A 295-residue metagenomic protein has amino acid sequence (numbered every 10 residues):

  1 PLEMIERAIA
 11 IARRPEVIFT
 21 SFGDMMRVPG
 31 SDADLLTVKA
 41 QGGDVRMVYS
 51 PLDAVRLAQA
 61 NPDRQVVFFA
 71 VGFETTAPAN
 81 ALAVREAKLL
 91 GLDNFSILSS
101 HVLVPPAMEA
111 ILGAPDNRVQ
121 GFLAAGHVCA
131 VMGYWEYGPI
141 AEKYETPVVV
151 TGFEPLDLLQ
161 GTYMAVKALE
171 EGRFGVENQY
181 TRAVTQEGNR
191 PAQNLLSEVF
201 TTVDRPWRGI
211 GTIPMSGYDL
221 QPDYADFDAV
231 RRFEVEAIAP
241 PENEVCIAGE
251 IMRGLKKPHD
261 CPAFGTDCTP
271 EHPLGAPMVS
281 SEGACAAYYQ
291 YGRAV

Functional and structural regions predicted by a protein language model:
P1, D24-V28, F69-P78, L103-V104 (+2 more regions): Gly/Ser/Thr-rich loops at beta-strand to alpha-helix junctions that form or flank small-molecule/cofactor-binding
P1-D63, A77, A81, R85-L90 (+6 more regions): Metallocofactor- and cofactor-centric catalytic cores in central/energy metabolism, strongly enriched
P1-M4, V45-P51, H101, A125 (+3 more regions): Conserved mixed alpha/beta catalytic, RNA-binding, or beta-rich assembly cores of soluble enzyme, regulatory
I11, V38, L57, K143 (+3 more regions): Residues that form generic nucleotide/phosphate-binding pockets
F22, V48, F69, L98-S100 (+2 more regions): Generic beta-sheet signal
L98, D116-T185: A conserved active-site cap/scaffold subdomain adjacent to cofactor or substrate pockets
L159-E250: Internal helical hairpin/lid segments
